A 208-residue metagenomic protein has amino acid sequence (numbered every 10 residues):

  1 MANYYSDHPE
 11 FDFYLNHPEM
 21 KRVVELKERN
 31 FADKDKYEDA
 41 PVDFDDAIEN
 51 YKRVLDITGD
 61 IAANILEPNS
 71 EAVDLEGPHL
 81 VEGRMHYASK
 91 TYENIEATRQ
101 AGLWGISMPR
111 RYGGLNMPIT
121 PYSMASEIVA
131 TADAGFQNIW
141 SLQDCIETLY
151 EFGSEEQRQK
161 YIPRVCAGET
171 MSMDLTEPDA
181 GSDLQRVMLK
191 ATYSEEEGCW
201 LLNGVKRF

Functional and structural regions predicted by a protein language model:
M1-V81, M85: Extended, charge-enriched "interface" segments that sit outside catalytic cores
L26-F31, N69-H79, M108-R110, Q137-L142 (+2 more regions): Short coil/turn segments at secondary-structure boundaries
A40-Y51, L75-L80, W104-R111, S123-A132 (+4 more regions): Glycine- and acidic
G59-D60, K90-Q159, P163, A167: Internal helix-loop-helix
A63, E67-P68, A130, Y150 (+1 more regions): Charged, amphipathic alpha-helical interaction segments
G83, A88-E96, V187-Y193: Conserved beta-strand/loop block within the catalytic cores of divalent metal-dependent phospho-transfer/hydrolysis
L115, E156-F208: Glycine-rich, Trp-frequent "lid" loop and neighboring beta-strands that shape and gate the flavin cofactor pocket
